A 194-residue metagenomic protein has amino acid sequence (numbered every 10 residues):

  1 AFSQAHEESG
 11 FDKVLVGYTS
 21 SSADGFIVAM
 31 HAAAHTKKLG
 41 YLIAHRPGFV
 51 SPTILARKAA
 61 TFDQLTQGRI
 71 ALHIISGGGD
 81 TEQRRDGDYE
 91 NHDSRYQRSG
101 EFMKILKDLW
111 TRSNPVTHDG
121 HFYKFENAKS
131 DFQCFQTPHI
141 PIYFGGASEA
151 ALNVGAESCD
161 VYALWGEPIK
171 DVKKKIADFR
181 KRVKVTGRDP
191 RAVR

Functional and structural regions predicted by a protein language model:
A1, F49-T117, W165-A177: Flexible, glycine-rich active-site loops centered on histidine and acidic residues that chelate a metal or position
A1-A5, L55-K58, F144-V154: Short, acidic/polar
A1-T36, G40, Q133, T137-I140: N-terminal beta1-alpha1-beta2 module of alpha/beta enzyme domains
H6, G10, A32, F62 (+6 more regions): Conserved, mostly hydrophobic/aromatic
G10, H35-L39, T66, A156-Y162: Glycine-enriched alpha-helix->loop->beta-strand junction motifs that scaffold or abut catalytic
V14-V16, G40-H45, I70-I74, I142-G145 (+2 more regions): Hydrophobic faces of well-ordered beta-strands that scaffold small-molecule active sites in alpha/beta enzyme cores
S22-A29, P168-V183: Active-site-adjacent beta->alpha loops and helix N-cap segments on the catalytic face of soluble alpha/beta enzymes
G25-R46, R98-I105, V185-T186, P190: Alpha-helix-loop-beta-strand connector modules within alpha/beta enzyme cores
